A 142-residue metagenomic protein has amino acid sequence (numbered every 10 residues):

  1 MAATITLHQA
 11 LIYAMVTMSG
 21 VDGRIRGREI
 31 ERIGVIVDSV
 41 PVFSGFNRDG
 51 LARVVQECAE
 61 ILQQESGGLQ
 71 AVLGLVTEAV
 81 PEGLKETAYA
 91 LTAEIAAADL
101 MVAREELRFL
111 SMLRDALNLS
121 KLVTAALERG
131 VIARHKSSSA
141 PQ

Functional and structural regions predicted by a protein language model:
M1-Q142: Small-residue-enriched hydrophobic alpha-helices in membranes
